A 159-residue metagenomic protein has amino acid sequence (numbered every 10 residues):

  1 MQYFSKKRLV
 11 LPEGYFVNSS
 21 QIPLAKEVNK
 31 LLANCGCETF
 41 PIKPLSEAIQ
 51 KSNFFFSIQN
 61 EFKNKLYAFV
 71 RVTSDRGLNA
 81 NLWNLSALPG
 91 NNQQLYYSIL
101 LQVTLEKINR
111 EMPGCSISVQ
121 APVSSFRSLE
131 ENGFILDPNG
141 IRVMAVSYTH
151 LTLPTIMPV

Functional and structural regions predicted by a protein language model:
M1-K43, G140-V143: Short amphipathic alpha-helix that is part of the acyltransferase structural core
F40, P44-S52, F56-E61, Y67-A80 (+1 more regions): A conserved beta-strand-loop-helix scaffold within acyl/acetyltransferase catalytic domains
L85-L95: A short, internal acetyl-CoA/4′-phosphopantetheine-binding micro-motif in the GNAT/acyltransferase core
Q93-E106: Conserved acetyl-CoA-binding loop-helix of GNAT-fold acetyltransferases
N109-A121: Conserved GNAT acetyl-CoA-binding A-motif
S118, P122-G140: Conserved active-site alpha-helix within GNAT-family acetyltransferase domains
T149-T155: Conserved small/polar residues in nucleotide/adenosyl-binding loops
